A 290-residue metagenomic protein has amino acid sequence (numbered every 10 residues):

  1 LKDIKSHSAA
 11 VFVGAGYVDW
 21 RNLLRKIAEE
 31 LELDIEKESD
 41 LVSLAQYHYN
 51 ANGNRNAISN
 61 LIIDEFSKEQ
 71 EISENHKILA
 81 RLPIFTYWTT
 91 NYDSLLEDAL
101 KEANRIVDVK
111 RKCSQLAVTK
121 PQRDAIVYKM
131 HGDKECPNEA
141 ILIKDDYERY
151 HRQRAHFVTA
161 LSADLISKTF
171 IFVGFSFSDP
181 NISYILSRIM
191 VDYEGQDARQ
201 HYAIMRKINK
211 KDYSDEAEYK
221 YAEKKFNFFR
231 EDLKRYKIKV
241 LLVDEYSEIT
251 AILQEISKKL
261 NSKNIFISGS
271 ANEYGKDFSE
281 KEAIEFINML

Functional and structural regions predicted by a protein language model:
L1-R81, F85-W88, L96-N104, D179 (+1 more regions): Gly/serine-rich nucleotide phosphate-binding loop at the start of the catalytic core of nucleotide/ADP-ribose-handling
L1-V11, V18, L82, A103-I106 (+3 more regions): SIR2/sirtuin-family catalytic core signature
V13, T89, H131, M205-K207: Short beta-strand/turn micro-motifs composed of small residues that flank or help shape donor/cofactor-binding pockets
A15-Y17, Y92, G132, F175: Active-site metal-binding loops of divalent metal-dependent hydrolases
N54-S67, E139-Y147, Y213-S214: Short, basic, glycine/proline-bearing loop/turn elements
A80-R81, T86-Q122, H131-G132: Extended, H/D-rich, highly charged conserved domains that either
D124-Y147: Active-site-proximal helix-loop elements at catalytic-domain edges
K144-A160, I185: Active-site glycine-rich loop that binds ribose-phosphate moieties when present
